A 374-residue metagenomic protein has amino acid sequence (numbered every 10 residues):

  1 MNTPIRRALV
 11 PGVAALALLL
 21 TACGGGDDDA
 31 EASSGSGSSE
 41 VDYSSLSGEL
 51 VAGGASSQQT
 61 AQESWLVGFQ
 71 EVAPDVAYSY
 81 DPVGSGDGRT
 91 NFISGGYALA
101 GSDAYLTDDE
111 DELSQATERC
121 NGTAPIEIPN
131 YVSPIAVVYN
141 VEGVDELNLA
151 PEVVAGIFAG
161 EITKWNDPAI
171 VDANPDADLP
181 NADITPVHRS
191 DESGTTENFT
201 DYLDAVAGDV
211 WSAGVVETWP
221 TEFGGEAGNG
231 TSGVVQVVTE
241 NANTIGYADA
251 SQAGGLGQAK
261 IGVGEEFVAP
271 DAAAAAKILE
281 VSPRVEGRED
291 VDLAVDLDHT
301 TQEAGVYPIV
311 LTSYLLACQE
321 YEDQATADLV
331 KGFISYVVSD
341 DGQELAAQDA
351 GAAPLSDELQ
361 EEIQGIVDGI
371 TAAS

Functional and structural regions predicted by a protein language model:
M1-G12: Bacterial N-terminal signal peptides that target proteins for export
A17-A22: C-terminal motif of bacterial Sec signal peptides marking the signal peptidase cleavage site
G25, V41-S44, N174-A182, T300-S374: Extracellular/periplasmic juxtamembrane helices and adjacent flexible linkers that interface with membrane partners
G35-V171, V235-V237, A248-G254: N-terminal segment of the mature folded domain
E63-D75, I93-Y97, Y139-G143, A155-D167 (+9 more regions): Sec-exported extracytoplasmic/periplasmic mature domains
R89, E192-V285: Ligand-binding pocket segment of bilobal, Venus flytrap-like solute-binding proteins
P134-V138, V144-S232: Extracytoplasmic ligand-binding site segments that recognize negatively charged/polar headgroups
E266-D328: C-terminal lobe and pocket-closing loops of periplasmic/extracytoplasmic Venus-flytrap solute-binding proteins
